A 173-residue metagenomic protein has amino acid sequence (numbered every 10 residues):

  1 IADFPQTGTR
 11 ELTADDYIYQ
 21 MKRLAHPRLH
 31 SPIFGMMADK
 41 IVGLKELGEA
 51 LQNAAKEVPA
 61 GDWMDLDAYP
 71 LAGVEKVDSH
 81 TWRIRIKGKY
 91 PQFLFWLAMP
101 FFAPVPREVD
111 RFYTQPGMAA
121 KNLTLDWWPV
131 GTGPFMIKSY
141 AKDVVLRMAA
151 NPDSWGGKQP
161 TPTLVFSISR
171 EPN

Functional and structural regions predicted by a protein language model:
I1, L164-S167: Short, well-ordered beta-strand elements within core beta-sheets of diverse protein domains
I1-G43, R83: Aromatic- and charge-enriched surface segment that lines or borders ligand/interaction sites
E49-T81, R85-Q159, T163, E171: Gly/Pro-rich hinge or "lid" segments in bacterial periplasmic/extracellular proteins
